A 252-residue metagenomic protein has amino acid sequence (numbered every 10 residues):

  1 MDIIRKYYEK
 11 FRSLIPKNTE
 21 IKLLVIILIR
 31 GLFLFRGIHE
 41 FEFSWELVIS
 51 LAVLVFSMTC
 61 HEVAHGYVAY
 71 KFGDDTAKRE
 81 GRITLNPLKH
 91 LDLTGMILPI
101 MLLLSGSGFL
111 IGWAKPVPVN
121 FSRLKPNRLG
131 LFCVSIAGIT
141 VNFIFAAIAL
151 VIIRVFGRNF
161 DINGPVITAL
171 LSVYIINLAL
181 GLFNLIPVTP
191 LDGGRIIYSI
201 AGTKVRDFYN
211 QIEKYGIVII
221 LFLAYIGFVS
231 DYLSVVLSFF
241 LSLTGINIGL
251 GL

Functional and structural regions predicted by a protein language model:
M1-L252: Hydrophobic transmembrane alpha-helices and their immediate loop junctions in multi-pass integral membrane proteins
